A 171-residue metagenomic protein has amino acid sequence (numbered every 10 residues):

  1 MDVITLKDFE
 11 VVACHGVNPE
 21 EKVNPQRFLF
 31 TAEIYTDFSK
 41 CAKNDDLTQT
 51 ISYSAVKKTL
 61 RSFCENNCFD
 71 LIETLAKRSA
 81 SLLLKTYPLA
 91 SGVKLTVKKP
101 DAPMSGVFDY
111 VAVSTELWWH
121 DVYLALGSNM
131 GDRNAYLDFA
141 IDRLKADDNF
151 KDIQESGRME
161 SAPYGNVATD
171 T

Functional and structural regions predicted by a protein language model:
M1-V122, S128: N-terminal, polar/charged subdomain of small-to-medium soluble alpha/beta proteins
C14, L126-M130, Y164-A168: A short secondary-structure junction motif
A42-S54, D148-T171: Short, surface-exposed acidic-centric catalytic microdomains
V107, A135, Y164: Short glycine-/acidic-enriched loop or helix-start segments at secondary-structure transitions that form or flank
H120-F150, S156-E160: N-terminal beta1-alpha1 ligand-phosphate binding loop
